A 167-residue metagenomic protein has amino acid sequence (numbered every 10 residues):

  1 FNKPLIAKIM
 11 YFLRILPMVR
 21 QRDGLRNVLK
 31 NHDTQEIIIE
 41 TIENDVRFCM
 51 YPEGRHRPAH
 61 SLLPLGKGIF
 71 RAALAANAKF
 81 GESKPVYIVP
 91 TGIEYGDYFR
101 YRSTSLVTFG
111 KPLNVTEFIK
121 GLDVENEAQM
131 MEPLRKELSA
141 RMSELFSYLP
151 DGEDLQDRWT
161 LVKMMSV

Functional and structural regions predicted by a protein language model:
F1-N126: Soluble catalytic domains of membrane acyltransferases
E125-V167: Long, charge-rich alpha-helical interaction segments
